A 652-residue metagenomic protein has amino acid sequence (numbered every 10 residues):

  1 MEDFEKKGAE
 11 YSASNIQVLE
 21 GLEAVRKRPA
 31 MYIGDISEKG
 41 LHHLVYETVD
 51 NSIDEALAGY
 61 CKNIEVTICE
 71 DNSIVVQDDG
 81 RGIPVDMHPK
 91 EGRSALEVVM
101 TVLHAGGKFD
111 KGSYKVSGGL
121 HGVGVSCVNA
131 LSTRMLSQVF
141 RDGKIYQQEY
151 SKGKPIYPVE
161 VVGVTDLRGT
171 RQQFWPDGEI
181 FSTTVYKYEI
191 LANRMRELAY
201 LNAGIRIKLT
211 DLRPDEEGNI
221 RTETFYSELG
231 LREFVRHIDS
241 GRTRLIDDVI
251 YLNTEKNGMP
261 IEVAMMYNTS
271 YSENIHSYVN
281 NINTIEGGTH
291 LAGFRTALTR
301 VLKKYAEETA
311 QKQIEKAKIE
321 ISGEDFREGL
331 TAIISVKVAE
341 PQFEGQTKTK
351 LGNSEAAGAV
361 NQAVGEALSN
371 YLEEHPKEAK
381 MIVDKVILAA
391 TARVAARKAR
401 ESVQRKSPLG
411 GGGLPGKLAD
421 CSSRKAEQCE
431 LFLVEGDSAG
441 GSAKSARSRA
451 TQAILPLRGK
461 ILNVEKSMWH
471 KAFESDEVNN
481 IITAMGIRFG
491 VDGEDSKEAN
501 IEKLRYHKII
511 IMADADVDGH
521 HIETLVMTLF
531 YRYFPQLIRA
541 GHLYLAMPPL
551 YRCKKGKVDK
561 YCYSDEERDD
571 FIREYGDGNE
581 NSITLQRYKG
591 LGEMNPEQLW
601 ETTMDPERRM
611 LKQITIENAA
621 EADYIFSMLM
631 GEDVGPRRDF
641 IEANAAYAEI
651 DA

Functional and structural regions predicted by a protein language model:
M1-N15, L22, L44-Y46, D54-A56 (+12 more regions): GHKL-family ATPase ATP-binding module
K27-Y46: Conserved short strand/loop->alpha-helix "switch" segment adjacent to the catalytic nucleotide/phosphoryl-transfer site
G82-M87: A short glycine-centered beta->alpha linker in the GHKL/HATPase_c
H88-P89, L96: Short adenine-binding "F-helix/F-box" segment of the Bergerat
P89, E344-A357, Y561-E567, F571-I572: Helical (often loop-to-helix) elements that flank the catalytic cores of nucleotide-handling enzymes
T391-G410, K425-E430, G441, S445-R447 (+2 more regions): C-terminal interaction appendages of subunits in large macromolecular complexes
